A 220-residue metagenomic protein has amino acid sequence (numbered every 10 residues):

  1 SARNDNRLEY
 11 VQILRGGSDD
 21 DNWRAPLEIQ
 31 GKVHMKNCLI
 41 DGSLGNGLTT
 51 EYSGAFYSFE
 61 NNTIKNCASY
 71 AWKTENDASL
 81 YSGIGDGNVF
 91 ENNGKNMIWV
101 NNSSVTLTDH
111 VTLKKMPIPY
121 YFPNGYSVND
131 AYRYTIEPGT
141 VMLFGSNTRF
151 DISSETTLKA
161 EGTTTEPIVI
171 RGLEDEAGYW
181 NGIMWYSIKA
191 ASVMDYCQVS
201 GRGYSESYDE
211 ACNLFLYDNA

Functional and structural regions predicted by a protein language model:
S1-A220: Beta-strand/loop edge motif enriched in small/polar residues
